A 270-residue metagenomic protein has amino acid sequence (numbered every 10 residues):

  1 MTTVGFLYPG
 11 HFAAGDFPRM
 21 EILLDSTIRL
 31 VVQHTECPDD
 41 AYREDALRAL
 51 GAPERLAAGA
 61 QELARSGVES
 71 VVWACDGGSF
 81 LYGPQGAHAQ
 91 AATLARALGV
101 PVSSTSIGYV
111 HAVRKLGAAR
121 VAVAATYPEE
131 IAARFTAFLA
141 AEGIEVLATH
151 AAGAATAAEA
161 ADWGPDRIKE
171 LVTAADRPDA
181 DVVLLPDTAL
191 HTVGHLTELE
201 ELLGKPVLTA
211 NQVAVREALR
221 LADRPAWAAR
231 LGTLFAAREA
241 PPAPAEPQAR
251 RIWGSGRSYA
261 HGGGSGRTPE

Functional and structural regions predicted by a protein language model:
M1-A58, Y127-G164: N-terminal glycine-rich anion-binding loop in soluble enzyme alpha/beta folds
L7, E69-A74, A122-V123, A180-D187: Periplasmic-binding protein-like
A52-S66, I168-A180: Short, well-structured alpha-helical segments in soluble
A60-S103: Glycine/small-residue-rich loop that forms an oxyanion/phosphate-binding "nest" at active or ligand-binding sites
H88-V113, L199-A214, A218: Short, acidic/small-residue loops that bind anionic groups at enzyme active sites
T93-A155, E239-A240: Conserved beta-alpha
A154-E159, K205-W227: Short, flexible loop segments at boundaries between secondary-structure elements
E170-L199, V215: Hydrophobic alpha-helical
